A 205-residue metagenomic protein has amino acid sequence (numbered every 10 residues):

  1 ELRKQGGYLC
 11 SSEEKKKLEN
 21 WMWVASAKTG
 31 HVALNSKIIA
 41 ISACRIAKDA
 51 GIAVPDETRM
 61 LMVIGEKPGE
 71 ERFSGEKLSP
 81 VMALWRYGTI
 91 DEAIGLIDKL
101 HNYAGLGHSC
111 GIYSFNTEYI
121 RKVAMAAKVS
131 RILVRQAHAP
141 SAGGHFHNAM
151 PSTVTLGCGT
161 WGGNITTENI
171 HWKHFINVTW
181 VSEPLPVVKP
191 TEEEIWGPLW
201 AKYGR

Functional and structural regions predicted by a protein language model:
E1-P68, A93, T191: ALDH superfamily catalytic-core signature
I52-R205: Conserved C-terminal structural/oligomerization subdomain of aldehyde/semialdehyde dehydrogenase
